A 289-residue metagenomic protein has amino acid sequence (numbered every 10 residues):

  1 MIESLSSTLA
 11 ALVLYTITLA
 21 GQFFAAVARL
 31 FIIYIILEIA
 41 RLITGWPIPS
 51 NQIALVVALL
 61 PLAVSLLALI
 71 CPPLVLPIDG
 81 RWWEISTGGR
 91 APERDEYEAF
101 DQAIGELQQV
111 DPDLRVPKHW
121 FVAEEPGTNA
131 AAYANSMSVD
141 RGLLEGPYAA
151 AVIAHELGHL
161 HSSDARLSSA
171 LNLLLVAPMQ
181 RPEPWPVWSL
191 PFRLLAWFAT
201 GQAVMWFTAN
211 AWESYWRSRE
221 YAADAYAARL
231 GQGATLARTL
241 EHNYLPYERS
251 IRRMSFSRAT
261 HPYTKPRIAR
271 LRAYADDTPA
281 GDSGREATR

Functional and structural regions predicted by a protein language model:
M1-G127, M179-W185, W212-S214, L245 (+2 more regions): Hydrophobic or amphipathic, alpha-helical segments that drive membrane association/targeting
Q22, A26, L175-A199, L230: Post-HExxH zinc-binding segment in Zn-dependent metallohydrolases
L30, Y34, L167-N172, G201: Hydrophobic alpha-helical transmembrane segments in multi-pass membrane proteins
P92-D113, L190-F256: Short helix/loop segments within enzyme catalytic domains that coordinate or immediately flank catalytic cofactors
D111-A134, W212-S214, A227-R289: Active-site-proximal gating segments in proteases and membrane effectors
S138-V152: Short pre-active-site segment immediately N-terminal to the catalytic Zn-binding motif
H155-E156, A223, Y263: DG-centered beta-turn motif at the end of beta-strands
L157-L173: Catalytic Zn2+-binding segment of zinc metalloproteases
